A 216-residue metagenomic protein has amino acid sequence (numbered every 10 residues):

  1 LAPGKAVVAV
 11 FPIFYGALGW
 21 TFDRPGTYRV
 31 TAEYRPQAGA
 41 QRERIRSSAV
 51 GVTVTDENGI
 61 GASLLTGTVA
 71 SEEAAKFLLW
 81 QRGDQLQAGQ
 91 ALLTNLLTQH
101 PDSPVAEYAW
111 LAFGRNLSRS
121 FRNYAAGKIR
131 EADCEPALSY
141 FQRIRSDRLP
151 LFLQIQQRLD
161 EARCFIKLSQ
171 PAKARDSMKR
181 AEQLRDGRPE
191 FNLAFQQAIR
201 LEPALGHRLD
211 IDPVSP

Functional and structural regions predicted by a protein language model:
L1-I13, R46-S48, V52: Short Pro-Gly-centered flexible turn/kink motifs
V8-A40: Internal, hydrophobic beta-strand segments that form the core of beta-sheet-rich folds
P25, R42-A49: Short edge beta-strand segments in beta-sheet-rich domains
A49-F77: Low-complexity, Pro/Ser/Thr- and charge-rich linker/hinge segments at domain boundaries
A62, L117-A126, A162-A174, I199-P216: Alpha-helical linker/edge segments of TPR/alpha-solenoid repeat scaffolds and analogous pre-/post-domain helices
T66-Q142, S146: Conserved, compact domain cores that house catalytic/ligand-binding motifs in diverse enzymes and effector modules
T98-A106, I144-Q154, Q183-F195: Short solvent-exposed coil/turn linkers within tandem alpha-helical repeat scaffolds
A112, D160, A194-Q197: Canonical tetratricopeptide repeat
